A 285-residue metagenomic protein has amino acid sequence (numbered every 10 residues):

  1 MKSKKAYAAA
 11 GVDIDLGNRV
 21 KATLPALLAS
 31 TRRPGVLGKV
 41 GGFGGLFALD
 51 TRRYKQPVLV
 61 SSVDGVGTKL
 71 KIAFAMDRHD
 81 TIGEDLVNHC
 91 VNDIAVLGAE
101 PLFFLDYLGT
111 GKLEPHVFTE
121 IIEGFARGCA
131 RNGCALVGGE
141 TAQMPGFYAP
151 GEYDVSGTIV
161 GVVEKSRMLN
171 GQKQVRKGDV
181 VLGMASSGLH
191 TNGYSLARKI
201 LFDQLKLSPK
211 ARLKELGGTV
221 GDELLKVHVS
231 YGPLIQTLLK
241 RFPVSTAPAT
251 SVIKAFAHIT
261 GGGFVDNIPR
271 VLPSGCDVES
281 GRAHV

Functional and structural regions predicted by a protein language model:
K2-A283: Helix-biased detector of long, well-ordered alpha-helical tracts
